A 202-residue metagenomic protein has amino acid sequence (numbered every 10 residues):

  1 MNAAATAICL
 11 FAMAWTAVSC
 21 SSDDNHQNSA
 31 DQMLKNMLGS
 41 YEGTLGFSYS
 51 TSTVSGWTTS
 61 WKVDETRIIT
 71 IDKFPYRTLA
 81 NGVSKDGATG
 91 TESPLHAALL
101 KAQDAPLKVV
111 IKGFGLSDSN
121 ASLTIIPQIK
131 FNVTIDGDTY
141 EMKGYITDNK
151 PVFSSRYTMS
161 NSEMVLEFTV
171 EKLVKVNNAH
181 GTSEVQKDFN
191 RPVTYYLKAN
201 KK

Functional and structural regions predicted by a protein language model:
M1-A3, A12-T44, N200-K202: Bacterial Sec-dependent N-terminal signal peptides
Q32-M33, F153-S160: Exposed beta-sheet edge/beta-hairpin loop segments within beta-rich domains
E42-G87, K187: Short, solvent-exposed loop/hinge segments that bridge or flank secondary-structure elements
G43-S50, P127-T134, V165-N178: Generic short beta-strand segments
S60-I68, A97-L116, K187-K202: A short, surface-exposed beta-strand/turn
T70-S154: Predominantly extracellular/secreted and cell-surface proteins with exposed, flexible low-complexity segments
I146, Y157-K202: Edge beta-strand at a domain terminus
